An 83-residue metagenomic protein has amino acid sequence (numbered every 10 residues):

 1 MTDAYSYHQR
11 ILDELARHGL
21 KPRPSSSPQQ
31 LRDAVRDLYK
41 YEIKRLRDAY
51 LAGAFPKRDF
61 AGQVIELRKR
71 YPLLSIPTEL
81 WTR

Functional and structural regions predicted by a protein language model:
M1-V35, T78-R83: Long, non-catalytic architectural segments outside compact domain cores
S25, A52-K57: Charged, low-complexity interaction regions
Y39-R47, L67: Non-transmembrane amphipathic alpha-helical segments
K57-E66: Short, charged, amphipathic alpha-helical segments
K69-W81: Amphipathic alpha-helical coiled-coil segments
